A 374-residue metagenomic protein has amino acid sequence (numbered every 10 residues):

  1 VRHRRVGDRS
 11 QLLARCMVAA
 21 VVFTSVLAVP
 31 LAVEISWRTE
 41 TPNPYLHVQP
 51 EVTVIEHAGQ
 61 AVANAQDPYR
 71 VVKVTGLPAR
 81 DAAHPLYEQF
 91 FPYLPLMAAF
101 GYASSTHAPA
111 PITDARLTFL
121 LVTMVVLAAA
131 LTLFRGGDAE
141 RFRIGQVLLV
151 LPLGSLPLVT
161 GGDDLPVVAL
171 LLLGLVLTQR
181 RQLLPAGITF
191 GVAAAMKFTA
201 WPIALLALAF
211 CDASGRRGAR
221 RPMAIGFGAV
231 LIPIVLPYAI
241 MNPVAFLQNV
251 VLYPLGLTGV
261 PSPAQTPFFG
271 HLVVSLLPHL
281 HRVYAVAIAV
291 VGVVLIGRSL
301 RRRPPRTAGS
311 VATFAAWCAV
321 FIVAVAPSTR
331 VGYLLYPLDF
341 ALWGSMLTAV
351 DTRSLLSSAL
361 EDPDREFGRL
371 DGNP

Functional and structural regions predicted by a protein language model:
V1-A19, F23-L175, C211-L334, G344-T348 (+1 more regions): Primarily membrane-embedded glycan-assembly and transfer machineries that use lipid-linked glycans
L184, I188-D212, P233, P327-Y333: Transmembrane helices and adjacent periplasmic/lumenal helix-loop junctions of polyprenol-phosphate-dependent
F340: Class I S-adenosyl-L-methionine
T352-P374: Short, intrinsically disordered terminal tails adjacent to the first/last structured region
